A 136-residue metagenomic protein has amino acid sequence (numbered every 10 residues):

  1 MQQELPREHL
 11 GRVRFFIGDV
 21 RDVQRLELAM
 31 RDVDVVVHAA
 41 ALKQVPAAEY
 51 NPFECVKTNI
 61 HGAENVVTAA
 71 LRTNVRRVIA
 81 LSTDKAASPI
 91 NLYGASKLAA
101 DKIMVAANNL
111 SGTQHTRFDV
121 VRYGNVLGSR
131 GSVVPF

Functional and structural regions predicted by a protein language model:
M1-E4, A29-D32, A39, A69 (+1 more regions): Generic, well-ordered alpha-helical scaffold segments in large soluble proteins
M1-E8, F16, R21: Phosphate-binding active sites in nucleotide-utilizing proteins
E8-R14, Q114-T116: A short helix-to-beta-strand connector/capping loop
V13-V35, V134: Conserved Rossmann-fold cofactor-binding substructure of NAD(P)-dependent oxidoreductases
Q24, I60, E64, G131: Conserved active-site region of classical short-chain dehydrogenase/reductase
H38, L42-L110, T116-F118, G124: Conserved Rossmann-fold NAD(P)-dependent oxidoreductase catalytic core, especially the SDR/UDP-sugar
R122-Y123, S129: Conserved SDR Rossmann-fold cofactor-binding beta-strand/turn motif
G128-F136: Substrate-positioning beta->alpha
